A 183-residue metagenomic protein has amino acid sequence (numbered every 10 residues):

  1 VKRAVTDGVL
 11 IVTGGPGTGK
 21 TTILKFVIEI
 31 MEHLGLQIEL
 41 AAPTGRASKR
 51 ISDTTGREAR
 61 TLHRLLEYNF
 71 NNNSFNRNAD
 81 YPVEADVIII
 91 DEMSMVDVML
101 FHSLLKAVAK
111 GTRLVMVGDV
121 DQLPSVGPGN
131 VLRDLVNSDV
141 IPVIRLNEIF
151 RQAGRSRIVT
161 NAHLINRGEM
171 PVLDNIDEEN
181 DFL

Functional and structural regions predicted by a protein language model:
V5-V12: Pre-Walker A (Motif I) flank of P-loop NTPase domains
G17: Walker A (P-loop) phosphate-binding loop of P-loop NTPases
K20: Conserved lysine of the Walker
I23, V27: Hydrophobic positions on the alpha1 helix immediately C-terminal to the Walker A/P-loop
G35-L36, A85, K110-R113, D139-I144 (+1 more regions): Short glycine-/polar-rich loops that comprise or flank the Walker A/P-loop and associated switch/sensor motifs
Q37-A42, R46-A107, E148-I149, I158-V159 (+1 more regions): Conserved P-loop NTPase motor core of helicases/translocases
V98-T112, N130-L135: Short, conserved "post-DEAD/DEAH" coupling segment immediately C-terminal to helicase motif II within the SF2/RecA-like
V120-L183: Conserved helicase motor core of P-loop NTPases
